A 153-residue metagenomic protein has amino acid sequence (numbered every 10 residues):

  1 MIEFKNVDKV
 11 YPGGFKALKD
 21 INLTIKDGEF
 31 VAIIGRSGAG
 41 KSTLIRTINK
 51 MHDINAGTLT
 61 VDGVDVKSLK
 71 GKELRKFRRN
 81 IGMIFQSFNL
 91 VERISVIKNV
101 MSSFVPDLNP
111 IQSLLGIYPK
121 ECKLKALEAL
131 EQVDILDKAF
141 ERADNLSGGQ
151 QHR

Functional and structural regions predicted by a protein language model:
I34-R36: The feature captures the beta-strand-to-loop junction immediately N-terminal to the Walker
N49: Helix-to-loop junction immediately C-terminal to a conserved catalytic motif
A56-D65, F77: Conserved ABC transporter NBD signature motif
V64-D65, L108-K138: Conserved ABC ATPase "signature" region
R93-L108: Short coil-to-helix segment of the ABC ATPase nucleotide-binding domain corresponding to the Q-loop/switch region
E141-Q150: Conserved ABC ATPase signature
